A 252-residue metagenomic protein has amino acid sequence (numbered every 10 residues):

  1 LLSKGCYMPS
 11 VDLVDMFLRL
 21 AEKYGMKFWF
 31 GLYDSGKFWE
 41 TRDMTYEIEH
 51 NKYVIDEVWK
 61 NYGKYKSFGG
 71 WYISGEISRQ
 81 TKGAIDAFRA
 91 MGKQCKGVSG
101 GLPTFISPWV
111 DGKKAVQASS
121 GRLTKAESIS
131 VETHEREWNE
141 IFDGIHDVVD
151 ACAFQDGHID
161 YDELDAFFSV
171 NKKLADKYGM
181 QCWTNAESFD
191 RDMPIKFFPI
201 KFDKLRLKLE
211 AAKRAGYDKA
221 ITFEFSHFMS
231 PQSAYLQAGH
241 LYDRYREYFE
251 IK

Functional and structural regions predicted by a protein language model:
L1-K252: Glycan-processing catalytic domains of CAZymes
